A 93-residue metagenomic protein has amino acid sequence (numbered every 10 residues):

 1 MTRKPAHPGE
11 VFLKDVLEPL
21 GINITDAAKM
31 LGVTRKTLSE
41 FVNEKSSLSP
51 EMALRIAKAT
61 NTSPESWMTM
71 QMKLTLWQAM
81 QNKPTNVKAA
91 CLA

Functional and structural regions predicted by a protein language model:
M1-I22, T69: A short, Lys/Arg-rich alpha-helix, primarily the initiator
E18, K29, E40, L54 (+1 more regions): Alpha-helical residues within the helix-turn-helix
I22-E40: Short alpha-helical DNA-recognition segment
E51-S66: DNA major-groove recognition helix of helix-turn-helix/homeodomain DNA-binding modules
S66-A93: Short, charged recognition helix plus adjacent turn of helix-turn-helix-like nucleic-acid-binding domains
